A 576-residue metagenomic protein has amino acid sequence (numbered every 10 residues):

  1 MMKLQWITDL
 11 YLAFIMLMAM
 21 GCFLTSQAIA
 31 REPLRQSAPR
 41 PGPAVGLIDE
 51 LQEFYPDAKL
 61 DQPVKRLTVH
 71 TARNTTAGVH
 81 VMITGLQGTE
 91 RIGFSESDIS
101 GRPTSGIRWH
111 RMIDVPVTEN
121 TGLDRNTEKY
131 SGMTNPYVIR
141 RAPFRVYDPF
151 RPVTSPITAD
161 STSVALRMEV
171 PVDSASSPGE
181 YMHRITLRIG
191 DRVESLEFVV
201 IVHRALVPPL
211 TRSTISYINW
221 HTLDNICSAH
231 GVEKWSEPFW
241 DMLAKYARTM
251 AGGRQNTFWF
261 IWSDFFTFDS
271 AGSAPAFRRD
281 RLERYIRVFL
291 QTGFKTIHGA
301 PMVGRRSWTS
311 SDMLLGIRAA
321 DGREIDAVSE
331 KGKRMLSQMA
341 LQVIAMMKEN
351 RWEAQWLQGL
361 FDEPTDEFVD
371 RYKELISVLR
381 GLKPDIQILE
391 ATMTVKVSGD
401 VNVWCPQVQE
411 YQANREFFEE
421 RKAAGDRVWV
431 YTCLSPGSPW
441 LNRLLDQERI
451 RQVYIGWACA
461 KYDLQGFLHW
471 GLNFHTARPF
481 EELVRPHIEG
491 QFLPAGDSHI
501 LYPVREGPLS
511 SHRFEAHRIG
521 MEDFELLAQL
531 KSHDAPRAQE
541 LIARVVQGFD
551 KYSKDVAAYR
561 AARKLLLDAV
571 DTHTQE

Functional and structural regions predicted by a protein language model:
Y11-F23: Bacterial N-terminal signal peptides
E32-P63, L86-R167: Surface-exposed binding patches on compact interaction domains or structured appendages
P63, N74-H80, S176-R184: Short, solvent-exposed loop/turn segments enriched in Ser/Thr/Gly
T84, N135-V138, A142, V146 (+5 more regions): Aromatic-lined carbohydrate-binding surfaces of glycoside hydrolases
Q87-I92, S155-L210: Extended acidic/polar, glycine-enriched regions that form or flank non-catalytic beta-rich accessory modules
E324, V328, G332, L336-Y372 (+2 more regions): Catalytic domains of carbohydrate-active enzymes that cleave complex glycans
A424-R449: Active-site clefts of carbohydrate-active enzymes
E448-E489: Substrate-binding cleft of secreted/luminal carbohydrate-active enzymes
